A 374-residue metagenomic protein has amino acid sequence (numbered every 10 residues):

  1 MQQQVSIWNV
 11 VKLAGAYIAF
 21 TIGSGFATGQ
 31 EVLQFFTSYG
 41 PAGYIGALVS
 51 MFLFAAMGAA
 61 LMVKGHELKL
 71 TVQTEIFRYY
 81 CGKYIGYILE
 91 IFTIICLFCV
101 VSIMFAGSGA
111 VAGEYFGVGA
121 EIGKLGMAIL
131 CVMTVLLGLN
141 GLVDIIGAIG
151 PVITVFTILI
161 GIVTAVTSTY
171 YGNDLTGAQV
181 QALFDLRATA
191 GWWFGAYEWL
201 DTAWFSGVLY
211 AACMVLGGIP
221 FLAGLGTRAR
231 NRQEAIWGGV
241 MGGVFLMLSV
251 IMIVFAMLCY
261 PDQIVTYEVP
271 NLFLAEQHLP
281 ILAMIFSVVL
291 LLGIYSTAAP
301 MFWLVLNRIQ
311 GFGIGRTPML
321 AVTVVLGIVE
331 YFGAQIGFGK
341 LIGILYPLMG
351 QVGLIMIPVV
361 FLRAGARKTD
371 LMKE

Functional and structural regions predicted by a protein language model:
M1-T28, A188, A203-V208, G224-E234 (+1 more regions): Membrane-interface "cap" regions at the ends of multi-pass membrane proteins
Q2-W8, S38-Y44, E67-C96, E114-A120 (+2 more regions): Transmembrane-helix boundary/entry motifs in multi-pass membrane transporters
I7-W8, F35-M62, W237-I251, P347-I355: Extracellular loop-to-transmembrane helix junctions
V10-I18, I45-F52, Y87-F98, E114-G138 (+6 more regions): Transmembrane alpha-helical segments of multi-pass small-molecule transport proteins
S24, F98, C131, I153-G191 (+1 more regions): Hydrophobic alpha-helical segments and their helix-loop junctions in multi-pass secondary transporters
Q34-T37, K64-E67, M104-Y115, A128-G150 (+2 more regions): Membrane-water interface regions at transmembrane-helix termini and the short interhelical loops of multi-pass membrane
L48-T74, F255-Q263: Juxtamembrane transmembrane-helix boundary signature
A182-G195, M257-P280: Membrane-interface interhelical connector segments
